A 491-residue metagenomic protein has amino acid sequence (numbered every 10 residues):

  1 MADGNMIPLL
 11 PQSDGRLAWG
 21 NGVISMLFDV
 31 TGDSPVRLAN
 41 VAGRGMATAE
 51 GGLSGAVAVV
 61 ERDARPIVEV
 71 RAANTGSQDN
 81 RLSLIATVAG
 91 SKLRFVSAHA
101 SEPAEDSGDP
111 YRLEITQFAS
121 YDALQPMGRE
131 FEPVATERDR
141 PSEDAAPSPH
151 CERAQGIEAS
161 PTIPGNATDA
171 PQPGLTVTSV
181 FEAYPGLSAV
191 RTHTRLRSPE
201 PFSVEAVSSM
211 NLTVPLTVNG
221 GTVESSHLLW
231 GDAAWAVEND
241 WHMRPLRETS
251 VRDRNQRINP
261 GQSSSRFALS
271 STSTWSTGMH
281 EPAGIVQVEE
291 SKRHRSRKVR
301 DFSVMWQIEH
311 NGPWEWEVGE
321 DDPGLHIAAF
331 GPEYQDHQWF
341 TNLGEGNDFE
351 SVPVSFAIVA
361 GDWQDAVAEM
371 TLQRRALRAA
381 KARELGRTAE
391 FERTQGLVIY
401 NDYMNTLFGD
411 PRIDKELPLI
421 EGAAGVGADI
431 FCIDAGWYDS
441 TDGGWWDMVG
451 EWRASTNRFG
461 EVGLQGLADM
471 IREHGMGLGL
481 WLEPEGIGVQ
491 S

Functional and structural regions predicted by a protein language model:
D3-A18, I24-L27, V36-R140, P161-D322: Polysaccharide-binding surfaces and accessory modules of carbohydrate-active proteins
V23, T341-A360: Short Pro-Gly-centered flexible turn/kink motifs
P110, E114-R138, T178, L187-R191 (+5 more regions): Feature activates predominantly on carbohydrate-active enzymes
A145-T162, A170: A cross-taxon signal for low-complexity, glycine/charged-rich
S179-E182, Q338-N342: Beta-strand-rich interaction surfaces with strong enrichment in secreted/lumenal proteins
H326-Y334: Short, structured beta-strand/loop micro-motifs enriched in basic residues and often containing a Trp
I358-R387, R393-L397: Terminal connector regions
F391-S491: Aromatic-lined carbohydrate-binding/catalytic grooves of carbohydrate-active enzymes
